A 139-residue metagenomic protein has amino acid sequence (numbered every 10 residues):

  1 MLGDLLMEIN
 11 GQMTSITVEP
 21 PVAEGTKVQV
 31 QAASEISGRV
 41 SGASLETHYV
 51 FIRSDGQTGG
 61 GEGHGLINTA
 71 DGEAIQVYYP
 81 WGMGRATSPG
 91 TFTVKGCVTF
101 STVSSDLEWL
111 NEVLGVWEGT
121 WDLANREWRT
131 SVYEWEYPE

Functional and structural regions predicted by a protein language model:
M1-E139: Beta-strand-enriched cores of mature, soluble protein domains
